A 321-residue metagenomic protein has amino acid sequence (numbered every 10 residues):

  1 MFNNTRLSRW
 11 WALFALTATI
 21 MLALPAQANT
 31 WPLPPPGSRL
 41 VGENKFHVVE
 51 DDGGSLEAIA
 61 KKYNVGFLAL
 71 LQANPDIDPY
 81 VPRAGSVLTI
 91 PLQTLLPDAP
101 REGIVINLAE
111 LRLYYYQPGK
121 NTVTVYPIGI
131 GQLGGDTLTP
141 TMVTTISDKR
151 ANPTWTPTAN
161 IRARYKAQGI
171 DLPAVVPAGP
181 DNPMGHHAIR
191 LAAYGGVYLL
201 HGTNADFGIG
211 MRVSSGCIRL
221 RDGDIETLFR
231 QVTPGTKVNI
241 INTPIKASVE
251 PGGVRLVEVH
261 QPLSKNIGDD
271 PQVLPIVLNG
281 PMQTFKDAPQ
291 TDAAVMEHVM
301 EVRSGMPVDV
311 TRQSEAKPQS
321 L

Functional and structural regions predicted by a protein language model:
F2-F14: Bacterial N-terminal signal peptides that target proteins for export
A12-A23: Bacterial N-terminal signal peptides
L24-T30: Sec/Tat signal peptide C-region and signal peptidase I cleavage site
T30-N64: Primarily a LysM-type cell-wall glycan-binding module
D51-V81, T122-V125: LysM (lysin motif) carbohydrate-binding repeats in extracellular/periplasmic proteins that recognize
R83-L88, G235-V238: Loop/turn positions that initiate beta-strands
T94-N204, R230, V259-L321: Gly/Pro-biased beta-strand-loop elements
F229-Q272: N-terminal targeting pre-sequences for secretion and organelle import
